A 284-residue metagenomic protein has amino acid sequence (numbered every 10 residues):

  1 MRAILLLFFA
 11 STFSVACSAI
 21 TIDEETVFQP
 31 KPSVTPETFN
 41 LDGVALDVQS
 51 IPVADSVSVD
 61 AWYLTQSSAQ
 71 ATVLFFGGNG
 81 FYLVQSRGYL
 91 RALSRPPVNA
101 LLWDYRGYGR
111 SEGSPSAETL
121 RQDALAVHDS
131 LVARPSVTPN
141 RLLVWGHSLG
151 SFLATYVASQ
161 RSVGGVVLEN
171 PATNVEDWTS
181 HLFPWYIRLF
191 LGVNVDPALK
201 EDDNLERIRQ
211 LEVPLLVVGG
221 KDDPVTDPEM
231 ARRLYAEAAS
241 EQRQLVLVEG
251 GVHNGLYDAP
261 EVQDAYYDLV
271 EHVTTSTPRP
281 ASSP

Functional and structural regions predicted by a protein language model:
A16-P52: An N-terminal hydrophobic leader/cap segment in hydrolases
A54-S130: Membrane-embedded segments
Y89, D203-N204, V213, D227-A236: Short alpha-helix in the alpha/beta-hydrolase fold that links the catalytic acid
V137-S148: Alpha/beta-hydrolase fold nucleophile elbow
Y156-R207, G255-D258: Hydrolase active-site cap/lid region
I208-E212, L216-G219, D223: Short beta-strand/loop motif that positions the catalytic acidic residue of the alpha/beta-hydrolase fold
K221-T226, H253-G255: Acidic catalytic loop of the alpha/beta-hydrolase fold
A236, S240-P284: C-terminal catalytic histidine-bearing segment of alpha/beta-hydrolase fold enzymes
